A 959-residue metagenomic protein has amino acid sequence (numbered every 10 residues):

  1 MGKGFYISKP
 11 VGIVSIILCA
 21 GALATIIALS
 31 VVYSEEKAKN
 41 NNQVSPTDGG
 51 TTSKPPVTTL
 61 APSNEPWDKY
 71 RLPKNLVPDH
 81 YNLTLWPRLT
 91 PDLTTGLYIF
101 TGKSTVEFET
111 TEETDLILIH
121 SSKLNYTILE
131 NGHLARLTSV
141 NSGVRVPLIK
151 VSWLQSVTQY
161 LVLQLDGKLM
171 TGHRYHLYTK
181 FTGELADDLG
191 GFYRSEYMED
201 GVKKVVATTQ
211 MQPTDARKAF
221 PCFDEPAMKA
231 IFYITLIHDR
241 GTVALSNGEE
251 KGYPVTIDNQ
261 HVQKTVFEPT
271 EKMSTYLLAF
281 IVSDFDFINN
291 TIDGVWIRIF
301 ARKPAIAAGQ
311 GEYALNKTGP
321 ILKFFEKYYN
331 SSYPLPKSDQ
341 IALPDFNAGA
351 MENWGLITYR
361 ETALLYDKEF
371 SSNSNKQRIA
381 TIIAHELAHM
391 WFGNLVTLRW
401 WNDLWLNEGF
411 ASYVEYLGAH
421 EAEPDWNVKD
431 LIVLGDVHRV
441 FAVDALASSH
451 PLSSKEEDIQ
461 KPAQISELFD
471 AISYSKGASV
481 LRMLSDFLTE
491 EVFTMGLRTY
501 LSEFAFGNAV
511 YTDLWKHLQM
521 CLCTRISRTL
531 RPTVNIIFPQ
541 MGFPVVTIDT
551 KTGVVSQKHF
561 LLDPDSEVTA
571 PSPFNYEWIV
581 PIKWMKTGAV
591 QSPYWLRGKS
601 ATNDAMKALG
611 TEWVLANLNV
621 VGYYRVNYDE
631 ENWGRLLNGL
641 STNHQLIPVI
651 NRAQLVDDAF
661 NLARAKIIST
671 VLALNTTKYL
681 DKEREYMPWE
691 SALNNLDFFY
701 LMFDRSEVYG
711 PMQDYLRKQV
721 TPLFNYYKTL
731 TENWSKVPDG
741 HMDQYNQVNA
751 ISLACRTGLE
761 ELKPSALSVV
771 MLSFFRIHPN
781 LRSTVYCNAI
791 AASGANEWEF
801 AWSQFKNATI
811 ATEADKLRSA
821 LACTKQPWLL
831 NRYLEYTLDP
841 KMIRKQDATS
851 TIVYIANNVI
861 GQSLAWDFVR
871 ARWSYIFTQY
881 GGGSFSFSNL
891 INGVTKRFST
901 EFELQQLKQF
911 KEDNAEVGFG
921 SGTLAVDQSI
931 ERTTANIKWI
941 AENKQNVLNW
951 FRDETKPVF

Functional and structural regions predicted by a protein language model:
G2-G102, D200-V206, P226: N-terminal, polar/Ser/Thr-rich
K69-L76, H80, F100, E107 (+4 more regions): Extended, low-hydrophobicity, Ser/Thr/Pro/Gly-biased non-transmembrane segments
P87-P91, V106-E112, K123, G183-L185 (+3 more regions): Beta-strand elements of well-folded, non-transmembrane domains
E109-N125, Y233-D239, P564-P581: Surface-exposed beta-strand/loop patches in extracellular or lumenal glycoproteins
L124-E199, N603-K607: A surface-exposed beta-strand-loop module
G143-M170, Q210, T214-R217, E361-I382: Aromatic/His-enriched, Gly/Pro-containing loop or helix-boundary segments that lie immediately adjacent to catalytic
V206, F267, R298-V568, S572 (+7 more regions): Hydrophobic alpha-helical and helix-loop surface patches within well-folded domains that function as non-catalytic
V437-H438, A442, G477, D549 (+4 more regions): Long, ordered, helix-rich scaffold segments
